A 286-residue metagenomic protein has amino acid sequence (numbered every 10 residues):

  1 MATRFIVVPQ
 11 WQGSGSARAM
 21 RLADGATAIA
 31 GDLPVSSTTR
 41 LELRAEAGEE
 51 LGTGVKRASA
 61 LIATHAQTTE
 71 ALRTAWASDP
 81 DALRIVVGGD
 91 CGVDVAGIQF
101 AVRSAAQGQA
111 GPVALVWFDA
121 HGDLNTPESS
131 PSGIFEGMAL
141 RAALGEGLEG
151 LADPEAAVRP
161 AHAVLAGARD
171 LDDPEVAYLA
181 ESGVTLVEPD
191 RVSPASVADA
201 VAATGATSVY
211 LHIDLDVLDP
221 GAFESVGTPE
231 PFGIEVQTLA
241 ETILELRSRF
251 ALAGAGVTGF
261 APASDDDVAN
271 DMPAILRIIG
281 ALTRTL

Functional and structural regions predicted by a protein language model:
A2-V86, A96-G97, S104-A106, A110 (+2 more regions): Catalytic cores of soluble, metal-dependent hydrolases
P80-L151, H162, R249-A253: Active-site histidine-anchored catalytic micro-motif
G89, F118, A166, L211-L215: Active-site flanking residues adjacent to catalytic metal/cofactor-binding acidic residues
D90-C91, R169, E235: Gly/Ser/Thr-rich beta-alpha loop segments that engage phosphate groups in nucleotides
N125, D172-D173, P262-S264: Active-site environment of divalent metal-dependent phosphoester hydrolases
G133-P160, V164-D173, P189-S196: Active-site glycine-rich loop that binds ribose-phosphate moieties when present
